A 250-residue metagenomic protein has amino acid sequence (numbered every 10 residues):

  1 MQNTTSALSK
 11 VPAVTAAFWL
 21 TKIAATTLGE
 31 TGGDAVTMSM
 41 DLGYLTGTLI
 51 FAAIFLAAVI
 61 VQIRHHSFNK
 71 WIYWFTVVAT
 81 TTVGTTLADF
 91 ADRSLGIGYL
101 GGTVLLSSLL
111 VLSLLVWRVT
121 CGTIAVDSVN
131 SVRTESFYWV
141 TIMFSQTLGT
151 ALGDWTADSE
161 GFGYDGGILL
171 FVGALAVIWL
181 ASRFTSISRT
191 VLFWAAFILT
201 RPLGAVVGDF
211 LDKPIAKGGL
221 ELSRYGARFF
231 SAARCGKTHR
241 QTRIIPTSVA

Functional and structural regions predicted by a protein language model:
M1-A250: Polytopic alpha-helical membrane proteins, predominantly small-molecule transporters/carriers
